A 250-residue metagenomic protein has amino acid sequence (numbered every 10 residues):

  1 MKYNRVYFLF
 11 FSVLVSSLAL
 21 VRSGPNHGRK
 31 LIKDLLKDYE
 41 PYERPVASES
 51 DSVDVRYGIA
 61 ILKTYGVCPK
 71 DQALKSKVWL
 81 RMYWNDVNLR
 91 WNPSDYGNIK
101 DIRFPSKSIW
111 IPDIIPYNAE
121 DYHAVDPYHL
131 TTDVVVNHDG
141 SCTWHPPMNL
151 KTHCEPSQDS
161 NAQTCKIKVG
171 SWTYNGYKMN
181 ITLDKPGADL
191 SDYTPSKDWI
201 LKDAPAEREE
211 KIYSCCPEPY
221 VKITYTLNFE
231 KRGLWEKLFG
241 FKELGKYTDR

Functional and structural regions predicted by a protein language model:
N4-A19: Cleavable N-terminal signal peptides of Sec/SRP-targeted secreted and luminal proteins
V15-R250: Non-transmembrane, solvent-exposed beta-strand/loop segments in proteins with extracellular/lumenal exposure or large
